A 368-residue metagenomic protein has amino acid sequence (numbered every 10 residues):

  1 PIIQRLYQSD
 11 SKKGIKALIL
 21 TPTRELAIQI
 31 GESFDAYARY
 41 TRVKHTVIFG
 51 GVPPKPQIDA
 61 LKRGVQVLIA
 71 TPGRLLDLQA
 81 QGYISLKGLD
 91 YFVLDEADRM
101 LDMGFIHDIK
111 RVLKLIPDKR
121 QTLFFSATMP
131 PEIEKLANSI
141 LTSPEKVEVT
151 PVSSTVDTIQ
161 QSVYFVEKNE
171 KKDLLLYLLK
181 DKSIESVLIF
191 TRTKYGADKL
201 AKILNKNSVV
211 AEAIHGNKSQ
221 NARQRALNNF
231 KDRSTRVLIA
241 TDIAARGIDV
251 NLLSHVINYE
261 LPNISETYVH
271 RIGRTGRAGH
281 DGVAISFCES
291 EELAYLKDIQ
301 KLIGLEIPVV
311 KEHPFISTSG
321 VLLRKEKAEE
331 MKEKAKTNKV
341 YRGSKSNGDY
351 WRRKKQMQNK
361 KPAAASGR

Functional and structural regions predicted by a protein language model:
P1-G320: Conserved helicase RecA-like core
D232, E306-V310, P314-R368: Basic Arg/Gly/Lys-rich low-complexity intrinsically disordered segments
